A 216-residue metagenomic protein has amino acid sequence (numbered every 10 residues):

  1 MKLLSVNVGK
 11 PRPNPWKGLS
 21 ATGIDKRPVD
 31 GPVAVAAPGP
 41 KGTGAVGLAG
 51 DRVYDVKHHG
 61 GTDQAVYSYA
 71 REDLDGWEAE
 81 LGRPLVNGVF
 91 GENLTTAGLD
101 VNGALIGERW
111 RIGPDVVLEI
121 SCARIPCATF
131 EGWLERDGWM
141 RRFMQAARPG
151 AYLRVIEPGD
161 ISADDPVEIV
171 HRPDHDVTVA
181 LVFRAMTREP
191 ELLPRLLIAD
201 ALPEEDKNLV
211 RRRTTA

Functional and structural regions predicted by a protein language model:
M1-E131, H171, H175-A216: Electropositive, beta-rich accessory/interaction domains or terminal extensions that provide binding surfaces
G31, P149-A151, A163-D165: A short pocket-lining beta-strand/turn micro-motif at the edge of beta-sheets
R83-G91, R136-P149: Short, basic/aromatic beta-hairpin or loop at an interaction surface
T96-G98, G150-I156: Short alpha-helix capping/helix-loop boundary micro-motifs
G107, P158, S162-D164: Loop/turn positions that initiate beta-strands
I125-E131, E135-G138, M144-Q145, P158: Conserved binding-pocket/active-site segment within a compact domain
R154-D160, H175: Short amphipathic alpha-helix initiation/capping segments at coil-to-helix junctions
